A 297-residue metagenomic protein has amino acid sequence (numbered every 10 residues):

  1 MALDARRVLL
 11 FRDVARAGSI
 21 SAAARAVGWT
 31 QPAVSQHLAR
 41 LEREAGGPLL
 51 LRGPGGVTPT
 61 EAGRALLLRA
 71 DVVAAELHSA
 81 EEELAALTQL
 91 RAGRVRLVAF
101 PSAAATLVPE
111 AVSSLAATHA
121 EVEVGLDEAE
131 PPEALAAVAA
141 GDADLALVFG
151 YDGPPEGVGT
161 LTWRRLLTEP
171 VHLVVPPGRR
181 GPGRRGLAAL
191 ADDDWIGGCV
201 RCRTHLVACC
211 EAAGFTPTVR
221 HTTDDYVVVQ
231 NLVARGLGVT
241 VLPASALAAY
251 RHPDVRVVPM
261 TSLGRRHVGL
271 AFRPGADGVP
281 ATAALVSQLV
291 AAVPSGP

Functional and structural regions predicted by a protein language model:
R12-G28: Short helix-boundary/capping micro-motifs
E42-R64: A short LG(V/I)-centered, amphipathic sequence patch enriched for acidic residue(s) preceding the LG motif
E44-A45, L66-T88, F149: Alpha-helical linker/hinge and terminal dimerization helices associated with HTH transcriptional regulators
A92-P155, T223: Central regulatory/effector-binding core of bacterial HTH transcription factors
T118, A129-D192, A248: Acidic, Gly/Pro-rich loop/turn segments at junctions of secondary structure
E130-L135, A139-A143, F149, R201-R256: Hydrophobic hinge/microswitch elements
F149, V174-V175, G181-L187, D192-A213 (+2 more regions): Secondary-structure junction motif
E156-R165, E169, V227-G275: Beta-alpha-beta core module
